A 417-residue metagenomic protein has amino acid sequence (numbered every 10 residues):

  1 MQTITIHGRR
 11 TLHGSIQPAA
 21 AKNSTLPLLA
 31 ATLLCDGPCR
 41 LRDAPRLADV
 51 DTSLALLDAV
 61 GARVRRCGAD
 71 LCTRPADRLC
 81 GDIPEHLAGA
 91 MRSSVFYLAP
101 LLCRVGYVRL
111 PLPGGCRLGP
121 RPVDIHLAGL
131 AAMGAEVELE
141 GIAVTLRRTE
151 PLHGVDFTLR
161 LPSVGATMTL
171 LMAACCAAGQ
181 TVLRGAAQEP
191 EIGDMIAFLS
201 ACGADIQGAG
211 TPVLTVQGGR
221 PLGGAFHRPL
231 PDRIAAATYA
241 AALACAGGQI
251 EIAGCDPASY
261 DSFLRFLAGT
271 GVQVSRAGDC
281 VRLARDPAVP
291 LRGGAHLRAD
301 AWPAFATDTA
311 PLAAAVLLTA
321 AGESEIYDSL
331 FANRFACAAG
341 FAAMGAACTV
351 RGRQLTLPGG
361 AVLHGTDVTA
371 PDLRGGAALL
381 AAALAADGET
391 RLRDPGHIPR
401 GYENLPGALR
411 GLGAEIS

Functional and structural regions predicted by a protein language model:
M1-S417: Short, structured segments at the rim of ligand-binding sites
